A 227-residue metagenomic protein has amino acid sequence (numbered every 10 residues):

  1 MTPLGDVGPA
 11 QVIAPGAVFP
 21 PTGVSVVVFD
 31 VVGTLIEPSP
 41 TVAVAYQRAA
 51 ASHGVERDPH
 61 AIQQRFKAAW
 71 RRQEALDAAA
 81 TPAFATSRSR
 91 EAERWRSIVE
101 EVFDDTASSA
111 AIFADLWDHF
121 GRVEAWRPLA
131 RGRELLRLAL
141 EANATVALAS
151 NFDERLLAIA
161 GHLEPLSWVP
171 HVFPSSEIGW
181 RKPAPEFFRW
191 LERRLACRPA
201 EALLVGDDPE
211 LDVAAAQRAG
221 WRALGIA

Functional and structural regions predicted by a protein language model:
M1-V27, E37, H60, A107-A114 (+3 more regions): Asp-based, Mg2+/Mn2+-dependent phosphohydrolase catalytic module
P15-A130, E134, E141: N-terminal helical cap/lid subdomain that shapes the substrate entry/recognition surface in HAD-like hydrolases
